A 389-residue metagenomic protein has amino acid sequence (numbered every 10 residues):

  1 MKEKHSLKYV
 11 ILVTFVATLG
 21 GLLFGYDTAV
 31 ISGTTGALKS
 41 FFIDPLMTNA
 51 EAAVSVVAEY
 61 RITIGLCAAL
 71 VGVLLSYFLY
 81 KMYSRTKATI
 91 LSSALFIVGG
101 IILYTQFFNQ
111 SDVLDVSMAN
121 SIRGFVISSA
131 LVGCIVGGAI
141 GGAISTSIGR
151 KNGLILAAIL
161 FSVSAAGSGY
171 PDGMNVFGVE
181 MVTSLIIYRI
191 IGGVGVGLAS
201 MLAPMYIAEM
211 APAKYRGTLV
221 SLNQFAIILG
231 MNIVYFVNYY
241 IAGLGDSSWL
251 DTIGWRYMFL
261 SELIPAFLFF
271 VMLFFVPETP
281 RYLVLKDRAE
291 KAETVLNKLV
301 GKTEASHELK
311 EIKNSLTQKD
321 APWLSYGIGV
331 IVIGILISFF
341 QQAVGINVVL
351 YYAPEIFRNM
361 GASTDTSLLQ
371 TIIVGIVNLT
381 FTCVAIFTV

Functional and structural regions predicted by a protein language model:
M1-E290, V295, N314-V389: Alpha-helical transmembrane bundle of multi-pass membrane proteins
K302-S306, S363: Conserved H-loop
A305-N314: Short, well-structured alpha-helical segments
